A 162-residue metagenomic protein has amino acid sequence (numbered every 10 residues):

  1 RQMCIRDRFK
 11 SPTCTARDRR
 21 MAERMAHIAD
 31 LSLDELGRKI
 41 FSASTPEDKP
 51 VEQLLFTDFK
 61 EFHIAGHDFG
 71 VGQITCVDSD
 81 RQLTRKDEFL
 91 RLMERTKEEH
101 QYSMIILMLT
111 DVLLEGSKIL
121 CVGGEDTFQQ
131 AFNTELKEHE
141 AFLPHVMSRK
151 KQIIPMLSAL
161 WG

Functional and structural regions predicted by a protein language model:
M3-C4: Short, small-residue-biased leader/transition segments that mark boundaries at the very start of proteins
D7: Residue-level detector of conserved catalytic or cofactor/ligand-binding positions in enzyme active sites
S11-T15: Short conserved catalytic/interaction loops centered on acidic-Pro-aromatic/His motifs
R19-G162: C-terminal accessory domains and tails appended to enzymatic cores
